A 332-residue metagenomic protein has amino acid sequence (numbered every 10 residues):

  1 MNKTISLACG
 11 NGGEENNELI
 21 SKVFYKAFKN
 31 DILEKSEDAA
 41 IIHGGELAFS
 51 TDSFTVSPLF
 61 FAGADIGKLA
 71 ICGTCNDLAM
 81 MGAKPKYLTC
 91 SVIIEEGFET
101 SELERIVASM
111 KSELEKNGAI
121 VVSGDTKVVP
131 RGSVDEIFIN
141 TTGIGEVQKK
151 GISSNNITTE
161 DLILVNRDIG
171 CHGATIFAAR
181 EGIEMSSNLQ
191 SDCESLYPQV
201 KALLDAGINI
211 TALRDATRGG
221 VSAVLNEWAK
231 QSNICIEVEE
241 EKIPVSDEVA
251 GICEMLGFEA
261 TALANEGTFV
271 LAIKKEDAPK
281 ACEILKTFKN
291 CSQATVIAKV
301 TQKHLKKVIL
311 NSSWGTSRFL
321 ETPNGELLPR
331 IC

Functional and structural regions predicted by a protein language model:
M1-C332: Helix-biased detector of long, well-ordered alpha-helical tracts
